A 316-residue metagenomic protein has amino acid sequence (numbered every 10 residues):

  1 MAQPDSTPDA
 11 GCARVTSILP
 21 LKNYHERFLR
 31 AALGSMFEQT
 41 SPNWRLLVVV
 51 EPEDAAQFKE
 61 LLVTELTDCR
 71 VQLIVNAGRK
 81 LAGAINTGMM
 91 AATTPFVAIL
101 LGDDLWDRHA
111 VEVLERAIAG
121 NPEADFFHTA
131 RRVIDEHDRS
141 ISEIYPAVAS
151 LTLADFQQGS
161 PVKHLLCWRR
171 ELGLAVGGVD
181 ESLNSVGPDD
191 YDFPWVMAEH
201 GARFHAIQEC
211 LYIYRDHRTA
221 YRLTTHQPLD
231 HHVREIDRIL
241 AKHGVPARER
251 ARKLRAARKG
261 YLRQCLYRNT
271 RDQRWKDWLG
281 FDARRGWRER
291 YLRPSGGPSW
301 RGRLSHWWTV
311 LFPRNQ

Functional and structural regions predicted by a protein language model:
M1-S35: N-proximal low-complexity "stem/linker" segments adjacent to membrane-targeting elements
L33-N43: Short, acidic, metal-binding catalytic loop of nucleotide-sugar glycosyltransferases
N76-A92: Glycine-rich, basic loop-to-helix element that forms the pyrophosphate-binding segment of sugar-nucleotide handling
A82, S150-C167: A recurrent flexible, glycine/aromatic-enriched loop bordering the glycosyltransferase active site that acts as
V97: Short aromatic/hydrophobic "clamp" motif used to bind/position activated sugar donors
H109-I141: Conserved donor NDP-sugar-binding/catalytic core segment of glycosyltransferases
A154, E209-C210, Y214-H217, L223-A251: Catalytic core of nucleotide-sugar-dependent glycosyltransferases
N184-F193: Acidic donor-binding loop at a coil-to-helix junction in glycosyltransferase catalytic cores that engages
